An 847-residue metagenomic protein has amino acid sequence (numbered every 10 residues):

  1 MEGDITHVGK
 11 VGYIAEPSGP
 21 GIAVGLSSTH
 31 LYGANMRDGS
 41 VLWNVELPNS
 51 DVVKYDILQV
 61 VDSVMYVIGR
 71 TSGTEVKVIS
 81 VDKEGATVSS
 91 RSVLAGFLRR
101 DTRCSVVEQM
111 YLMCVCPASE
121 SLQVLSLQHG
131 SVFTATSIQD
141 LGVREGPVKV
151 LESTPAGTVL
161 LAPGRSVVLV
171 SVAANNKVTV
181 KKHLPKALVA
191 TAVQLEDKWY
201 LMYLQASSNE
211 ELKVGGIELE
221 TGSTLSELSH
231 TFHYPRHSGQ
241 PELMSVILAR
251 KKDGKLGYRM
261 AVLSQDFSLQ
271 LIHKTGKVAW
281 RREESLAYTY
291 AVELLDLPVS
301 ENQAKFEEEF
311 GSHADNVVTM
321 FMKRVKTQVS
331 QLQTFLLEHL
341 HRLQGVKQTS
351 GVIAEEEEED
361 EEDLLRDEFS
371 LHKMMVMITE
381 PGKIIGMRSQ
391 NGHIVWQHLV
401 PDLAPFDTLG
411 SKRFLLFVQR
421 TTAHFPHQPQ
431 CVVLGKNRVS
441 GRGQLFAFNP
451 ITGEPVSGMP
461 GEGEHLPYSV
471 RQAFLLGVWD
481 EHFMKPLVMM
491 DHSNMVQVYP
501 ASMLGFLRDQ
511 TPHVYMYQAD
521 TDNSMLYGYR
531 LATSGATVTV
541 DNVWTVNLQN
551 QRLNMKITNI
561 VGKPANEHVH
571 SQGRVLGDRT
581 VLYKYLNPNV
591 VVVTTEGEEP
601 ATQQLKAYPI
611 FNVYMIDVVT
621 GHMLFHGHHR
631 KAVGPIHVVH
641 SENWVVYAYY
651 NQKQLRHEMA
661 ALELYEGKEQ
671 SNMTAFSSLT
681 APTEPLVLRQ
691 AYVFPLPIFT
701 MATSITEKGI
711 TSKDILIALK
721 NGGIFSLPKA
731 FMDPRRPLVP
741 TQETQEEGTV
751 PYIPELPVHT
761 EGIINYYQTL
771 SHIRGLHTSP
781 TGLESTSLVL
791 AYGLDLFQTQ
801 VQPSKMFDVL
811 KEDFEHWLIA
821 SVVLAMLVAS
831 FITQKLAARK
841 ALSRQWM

Functional and structural regions predicted by a protein language model:
M1-G21, G25-S27, M36, L42 (+9 more regions): C-terminal scaffolding/assembly regions of large eukaryotic complex subunits
D4-G9, E46-V53, T87, S92-D101 (+8 more regions): Short coil/turn segments at the loop-to-beta-strand junctions that recur within blades of beta-propeller repeat folds
I5-L31, V53-K77, R99-A118, E145-P163 (+7 more regions): Repeat-blade elements of multi-bladed beta-propeller folds
Y32, K77-I79, Q123, V168-V170 (+6 more regions): WD40 beta-propeller blade core
M36-D38, V81-G85, L127-G130, V172-N175 (+5 more regions): Short loop/turn segments that connect beta-strands within beta-propeller blades
V41-N44, A86-R91, V132-I138, K177-K181 (+4 more regions): Predominantly a core beta-strand signature of beta-propeller blades across repeat-based propeller domains
F97, C116-P117, S131-V148, E152-P155 (+4 more regions): Extended, charge- and Ser/Thr-rich helical segments
A192-E196, L204-G216, E220-V317, M490-G535: Long, acidic/serine-threonine-rich intrinsically disordered regions with weak helical/coil propensity that act as
